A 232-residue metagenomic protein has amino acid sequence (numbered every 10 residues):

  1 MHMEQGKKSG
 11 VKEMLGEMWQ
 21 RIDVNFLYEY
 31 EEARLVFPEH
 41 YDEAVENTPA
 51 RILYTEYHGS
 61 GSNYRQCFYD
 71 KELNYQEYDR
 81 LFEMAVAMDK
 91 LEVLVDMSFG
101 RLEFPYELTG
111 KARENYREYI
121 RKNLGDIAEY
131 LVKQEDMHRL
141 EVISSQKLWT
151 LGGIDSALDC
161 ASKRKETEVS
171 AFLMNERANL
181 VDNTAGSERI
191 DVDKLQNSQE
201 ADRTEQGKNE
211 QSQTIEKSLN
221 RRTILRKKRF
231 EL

Functional and structural regions predicted by a protein language model:
M1-Q146, D159, E231: Solvent-exposed loop and capping/linker segments of extracellular ligand-binding repeat ectodomains
K8, L15-V45, A178-L232: Long, helix-rich interaction regions
D136-S144, E166-N175: Ankyrin repeat structural motif
L148-T150: The conserved C-terminal loop/turn that links adjacent ankyrin repeats
G153-L158: Short amphipathic alpha-helices enriched at the N-terminus of pentatricopeptide repeats
K165-E166, L195: Charge-rich, low-complexity amphipathic helices in intrinsically disordered tails/linkers adjacent to domains
